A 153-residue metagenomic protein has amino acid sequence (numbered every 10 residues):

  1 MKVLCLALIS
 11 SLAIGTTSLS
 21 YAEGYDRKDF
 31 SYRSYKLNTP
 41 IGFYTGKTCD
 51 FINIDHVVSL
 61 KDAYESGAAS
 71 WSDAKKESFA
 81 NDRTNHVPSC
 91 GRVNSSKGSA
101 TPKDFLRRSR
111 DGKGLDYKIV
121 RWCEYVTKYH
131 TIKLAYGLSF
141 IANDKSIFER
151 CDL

Functional and structural regions predicted by a protein language model:
V3-I14: Sec-dependent N-terminal signal peptides
C5, A69-D73, G112: A near-ubiquitous, low-amplitude feature marking generic local secondary-structure context
A13, S66-G67, K103: Single-residue recognition of alpha-helix boundary sites
S20-G98: Betabetaalpha-Me/HNH-type nuclease active-site subdomain
K97-L153: C-terminal, well-folded lobe of enzymatic/effector domains
